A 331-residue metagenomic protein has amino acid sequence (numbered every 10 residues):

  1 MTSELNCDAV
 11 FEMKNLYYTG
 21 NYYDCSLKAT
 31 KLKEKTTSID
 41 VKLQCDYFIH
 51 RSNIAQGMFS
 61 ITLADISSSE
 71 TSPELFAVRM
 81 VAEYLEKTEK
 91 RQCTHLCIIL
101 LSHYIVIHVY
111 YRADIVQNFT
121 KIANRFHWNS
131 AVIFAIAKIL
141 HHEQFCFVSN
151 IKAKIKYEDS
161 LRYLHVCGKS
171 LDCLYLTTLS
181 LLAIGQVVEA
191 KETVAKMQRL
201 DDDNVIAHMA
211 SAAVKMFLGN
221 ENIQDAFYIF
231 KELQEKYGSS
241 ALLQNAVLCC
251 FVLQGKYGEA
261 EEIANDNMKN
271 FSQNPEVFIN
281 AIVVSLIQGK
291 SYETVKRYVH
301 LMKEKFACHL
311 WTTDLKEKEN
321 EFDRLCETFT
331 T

Functional and structural regions predicted by a protein language model:
M1-P73, Y84-E89, G289-K290, V299-T331: N-terminal alpha-helical scaffold/docking segments in eukaryotic complex subunits
T2-V10, I39-D46, E70-A77, S102-I105 (+6 more regions): Generic helix N-cap/helix-start motif at coil->alpha-helix transitions
D8-L27, A131-I155: Alpha-helical segment of the N-proximal tetratricopeptide repeat
N15-L16, H50-S52, A82-E83, S102 (+7 more regions): Residue-level signature for tetratricopeptide repeat
T19, Q56, E86-T88, E143 (+5 more regions): Structural motif corresponding to the intra-repeat A-B loop/turn of tetratricopeptide repeats
C25-K31, M58-S69, K90-L101, Y110-A123 (+5 more regions): Alpha-helical repeat scaffolds
Y84, R91-I105, Y110-A131, K138 (+5 more regions): Intrinsically disordered, low-complexity, charge-biased linker/tail regions
S211-T331: Structured C-terminal portions of repeat-based eukaryotic scaffold domains
